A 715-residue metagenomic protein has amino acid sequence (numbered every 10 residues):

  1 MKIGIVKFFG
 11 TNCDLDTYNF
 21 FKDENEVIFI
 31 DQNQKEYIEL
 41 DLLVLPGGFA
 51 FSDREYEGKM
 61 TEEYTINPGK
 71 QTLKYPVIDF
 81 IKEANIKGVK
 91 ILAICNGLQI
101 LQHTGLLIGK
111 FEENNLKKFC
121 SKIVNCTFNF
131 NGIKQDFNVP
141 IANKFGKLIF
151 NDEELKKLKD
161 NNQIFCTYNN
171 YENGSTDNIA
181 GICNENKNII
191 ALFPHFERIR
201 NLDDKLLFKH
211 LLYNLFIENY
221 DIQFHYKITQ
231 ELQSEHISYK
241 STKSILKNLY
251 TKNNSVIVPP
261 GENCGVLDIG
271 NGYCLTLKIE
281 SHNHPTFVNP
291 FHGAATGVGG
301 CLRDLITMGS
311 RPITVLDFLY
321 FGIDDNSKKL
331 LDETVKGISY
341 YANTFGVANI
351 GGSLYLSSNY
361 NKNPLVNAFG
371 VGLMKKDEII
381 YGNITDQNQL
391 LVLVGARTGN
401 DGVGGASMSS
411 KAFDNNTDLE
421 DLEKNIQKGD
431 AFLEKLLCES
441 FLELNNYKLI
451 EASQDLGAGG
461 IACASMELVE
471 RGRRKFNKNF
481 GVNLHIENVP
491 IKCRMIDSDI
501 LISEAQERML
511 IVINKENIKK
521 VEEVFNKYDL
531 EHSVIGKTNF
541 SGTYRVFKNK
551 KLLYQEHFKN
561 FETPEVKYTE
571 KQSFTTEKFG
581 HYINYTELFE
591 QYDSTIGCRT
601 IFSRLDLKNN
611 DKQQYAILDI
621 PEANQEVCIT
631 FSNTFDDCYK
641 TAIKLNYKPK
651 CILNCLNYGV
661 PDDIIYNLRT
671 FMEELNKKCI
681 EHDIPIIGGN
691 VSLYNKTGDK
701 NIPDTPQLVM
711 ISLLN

Functional and structural regions predicted by a protein language model:
M1, F130-F137, N184-I189, N271-C274 (+1 more regions): Beta-strand-turn-beta hairpins that frame and shape the catalytic cleft of phosphate-ester-processing enzymes
M1-I94, Q99-I108, E112-C120, E154-K157 (+3 more regions): N-terminal beta1-alpha1 cap of cysteine-dependent amidohydrolase-like domains
N25-Q34, E112-F119, C166-N169, L456 (+2 more regions): Beta-strand->loop->alpha-helix junctions that form or flank phosphate-binding loops in nucleotide-handling enzymes
H103-A180: Pocket-forming structural segment of enzyme catalytic cores
N178-E185, I190, C264-D268, Q614-D619: Short, surface-exposed beta-strand/loop micro-motifs that present aromatic residues
I217-K240, N289, I384, L390-L391 (+7 more regions): Intein/HINT protein-splicing elements and their conserved insertion hotspots or analogous self-processing inserts
Y220-H225, I237-T242, N253-I257, F345-G352 (+6 more regions): Flexible, glycine/charged-enriched surface loops at secondary-structure junctions
G272-F476, V482-Y528, T538-G542, E626-V627 (+6 more regions): Mobile "lid/hinge" segments at catalytic clefts and subdomain interfaces of large enzymes
